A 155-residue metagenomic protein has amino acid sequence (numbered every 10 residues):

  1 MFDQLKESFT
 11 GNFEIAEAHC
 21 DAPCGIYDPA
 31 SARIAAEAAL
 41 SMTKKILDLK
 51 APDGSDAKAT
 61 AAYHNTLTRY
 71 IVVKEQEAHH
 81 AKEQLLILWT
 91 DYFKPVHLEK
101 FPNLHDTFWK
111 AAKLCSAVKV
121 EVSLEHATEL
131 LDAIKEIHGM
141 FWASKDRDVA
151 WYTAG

Functional and structural regions predicted by a protein language model:
M1-L67, P102-E136, M140-G155: N-terminal intrinsically disordered, cationic/polar leader segments that include organellar targeting peptides
E7-S8, H79, V96: A generic short-segment signal for beta-strand/edge and adjacent turn/coil regions
N65-E77: Alpha-helical scaffold segments that form or flank carboxylate-/histidine-based iron centers
K74-K82, L86: Heme-based O2/NO sensor domains and their adjacent alpha-helical segments, primarily globin folds but also including
Q84-F101: Short, solvent-exposed, charged loop/turn and helix-capping segments that join or cap alpha-helices on peripheral
